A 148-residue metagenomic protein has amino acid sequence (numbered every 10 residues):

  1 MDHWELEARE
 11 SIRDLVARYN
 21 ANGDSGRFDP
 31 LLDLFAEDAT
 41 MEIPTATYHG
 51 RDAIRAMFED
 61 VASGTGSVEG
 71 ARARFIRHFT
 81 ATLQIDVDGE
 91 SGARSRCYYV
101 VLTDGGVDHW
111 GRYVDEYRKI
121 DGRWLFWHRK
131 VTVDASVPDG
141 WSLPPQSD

Functional and structural regions predicted by a protein language model:
M1-D29, D33-L34: Short, low-complexity N-terminal intrinsically disordered segments enriched in polar/charged residues
D14, T80, R112: Short, conserved clusters of charged catalytic residues that mark active-site and nucleotide-handling motifs
R27, V87, L143-D148: Flexible low-complexity loop/turn motifs enriched in small/helix-breaking residues
F28-Y98: A solvent-exposed, acidic/Ser-Thr-rich amphipathic alpha-helical stretch
F35-A36, Y99-V101, K130-V133: Short beta-strand segments enriched in hydrophobic/aromatic residues within well-folded beta-rich domains
R94, W110-W141: Short beta-strand edge/turn micro-motifs at domain boundaries
V101-D108: Short, cysteine-centered beta-strand-loop-beta hairpins and adjacent loop/turn segments enriched in charged/polar
